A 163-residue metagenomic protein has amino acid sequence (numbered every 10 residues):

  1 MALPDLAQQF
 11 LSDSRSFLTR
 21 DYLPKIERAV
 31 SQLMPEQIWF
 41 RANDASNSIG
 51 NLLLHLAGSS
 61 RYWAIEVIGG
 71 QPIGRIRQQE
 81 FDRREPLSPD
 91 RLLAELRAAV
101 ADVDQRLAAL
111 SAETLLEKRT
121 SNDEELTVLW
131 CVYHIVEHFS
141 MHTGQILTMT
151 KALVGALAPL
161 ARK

Functional and structural regions predicted by a protein language model:
M1-A7: Terminal targeting/low-complexity segments that flank the catalytic cores of oxidoreductases
D5, R15-L23, E27-V30, P35-E80 (+1 more regions): Short, contiguous alpha-helical
A7, V100-T114, K151-K163: A broadly tuned preference for mixed-charge, low-complexity surface segments
Q8-S16, P86-D90: Active-site rim elements
R83-R119, T127-F139: Acidic/histidine-rich alpha-helical segments that form the ligand environment of transition-metal centers
